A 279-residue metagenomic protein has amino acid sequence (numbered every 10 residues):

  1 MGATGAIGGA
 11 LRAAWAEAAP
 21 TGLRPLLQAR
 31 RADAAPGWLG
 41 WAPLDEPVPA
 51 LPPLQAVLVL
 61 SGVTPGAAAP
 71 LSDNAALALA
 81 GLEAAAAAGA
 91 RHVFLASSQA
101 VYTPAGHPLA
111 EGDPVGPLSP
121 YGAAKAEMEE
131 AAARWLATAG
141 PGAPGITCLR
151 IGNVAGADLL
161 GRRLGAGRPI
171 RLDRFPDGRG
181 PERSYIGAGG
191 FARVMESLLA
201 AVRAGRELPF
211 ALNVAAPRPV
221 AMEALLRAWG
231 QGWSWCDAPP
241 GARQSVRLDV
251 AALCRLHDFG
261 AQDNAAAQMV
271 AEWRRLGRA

Functional and structural regions predicted by a protein language model:
M1, Q28, V57-S61, V93-Q99 (+1 more regions): SDR active-site strand-loop-helix element
M1-T21: N-terminal Rossmann NAD(P)H-binding glycine-rich loop of SDR-like oxidoreductase domains
G37-L77: NAD(P)H-binding glycine-rich loop region in Rossmannoid oxidoreductase-like domains and their noncatalytic homologs
L79-P120: Conserved Rossmann-fold NAD(P)-dependent oxidoreductase catalytic core, especially the SDR/UDP-sugar
A124: Active-site helix of classical SDR
R134-G189: NAD(P)-dependent short-chain dehydrogenase/reductase
F191-Q244: Mid/C-terminal beta-alpha module of Rossmann-like enzyme folds, strongest in SDR-family dehydrogenases/epimerases
W233-A279: C-terminal amphipathic/interface module of NAD(P)-dependent oxidoreductases and related NAD-binding regulators
